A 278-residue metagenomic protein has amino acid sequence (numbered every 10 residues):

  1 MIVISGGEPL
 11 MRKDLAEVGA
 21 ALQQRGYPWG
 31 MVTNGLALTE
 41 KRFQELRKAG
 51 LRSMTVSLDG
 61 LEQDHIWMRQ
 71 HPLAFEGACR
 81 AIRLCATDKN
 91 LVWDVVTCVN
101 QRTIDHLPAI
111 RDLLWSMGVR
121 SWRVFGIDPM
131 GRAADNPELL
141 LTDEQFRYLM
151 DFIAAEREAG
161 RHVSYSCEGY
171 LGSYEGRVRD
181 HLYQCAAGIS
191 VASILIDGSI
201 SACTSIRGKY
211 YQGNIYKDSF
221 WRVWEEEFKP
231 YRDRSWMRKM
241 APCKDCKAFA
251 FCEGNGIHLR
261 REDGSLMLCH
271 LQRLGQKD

Functional and structural regions predicted by a protein language model:
M1-V32, L36-R52: Conserved Radical SAM active-site core
I2-I4, M31, V56, V95 (+1 more regions): Buried hydrophobic side chains on well-structured beta-strands
G6, L58, G126, A250 (+1 more regions): Residues that line or immediately flank small-molecule/substrate-binding pockets and catalytic motifs
G7-E8, C98-N100, R260: Conserved short loop/turn motifs at secondary-structure junctions
R12, A16, T39-K41, I104-P108 (+2 more regions): Structural motif corresponding to alpha-helix initiation and N-cap regions
R12, K41, D64, M68 (+3 more regions): Residues that scaffold the ATP/ADP-binding catalytic core of kinase and kinase-like folds
Q44, K48-A49, S53-S201, S205-Y211 (+1 more regions): Radical SAM enzyme [4Fe-4S]-AdoMet core and its adjacent flexible, acidic and glycine-rich loops/tails across
S205-D278: Flexible mid-to-C-terminal extensions adjoining Fe-S/redox cofactors in radical SAM and related proteins
